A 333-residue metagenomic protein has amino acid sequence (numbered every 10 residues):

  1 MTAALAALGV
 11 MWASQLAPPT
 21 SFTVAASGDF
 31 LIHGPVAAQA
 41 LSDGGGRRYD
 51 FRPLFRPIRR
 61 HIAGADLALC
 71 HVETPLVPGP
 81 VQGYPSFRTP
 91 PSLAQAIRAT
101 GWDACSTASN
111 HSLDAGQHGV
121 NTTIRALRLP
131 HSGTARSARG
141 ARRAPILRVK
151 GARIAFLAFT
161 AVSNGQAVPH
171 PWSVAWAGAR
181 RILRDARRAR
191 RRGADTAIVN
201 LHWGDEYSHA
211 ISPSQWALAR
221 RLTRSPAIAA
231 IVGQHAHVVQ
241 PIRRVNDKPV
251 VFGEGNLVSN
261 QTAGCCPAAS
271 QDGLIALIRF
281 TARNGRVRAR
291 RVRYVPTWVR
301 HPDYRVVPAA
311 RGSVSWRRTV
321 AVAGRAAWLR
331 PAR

Functional and structural regions predicted by a protein language model:
M1-A4: Bacterial N-terminal signal peptides that target proteins for export
L8-R333: Acidic, metal/ion-coordinating pockets
